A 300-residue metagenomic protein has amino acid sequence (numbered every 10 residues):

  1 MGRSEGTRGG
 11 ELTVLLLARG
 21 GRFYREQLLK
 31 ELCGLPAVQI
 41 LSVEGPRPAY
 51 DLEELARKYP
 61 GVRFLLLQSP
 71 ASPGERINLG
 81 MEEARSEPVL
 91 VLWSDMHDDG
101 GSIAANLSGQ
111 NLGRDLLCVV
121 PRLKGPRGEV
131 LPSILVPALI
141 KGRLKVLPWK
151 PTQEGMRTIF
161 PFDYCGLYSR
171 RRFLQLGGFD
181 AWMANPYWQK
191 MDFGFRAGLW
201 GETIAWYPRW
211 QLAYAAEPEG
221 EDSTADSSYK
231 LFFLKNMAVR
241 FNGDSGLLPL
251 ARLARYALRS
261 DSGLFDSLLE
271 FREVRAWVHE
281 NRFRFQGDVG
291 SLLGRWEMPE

Functional and structural regions predicted by a protein language model:
M1-K30: N-proximal low-complexity "stem/linker" segments adjacent to membrane-targeting elements
L67-A84: Glycine-rich, basic loop-to-helix element that forms the pyrophosphate-binding segment of sugar-nucleotide handling
E87-H97: Short beta-strand-to-loop acidic/aromatic patch adjacent to the donor-nucleotide binding site
G101-L135: Conserved donor NDP-sugar-binding/catalytic core segment of glycosyltransferases
A138-I159: Short, flexible, basic/aromatic active-site loop/helix in glycosyltransferases
F160-Y168, R172-G177, M183-W210: A short, conserved alpha-helix in the catalytic core of glycosyltransferases
W206-T224: Active-site donor/metal-binding and catalytic loop motifs of nucleotide-sugar-dependent glycosylation enzymes
T224-E300: Non-catalytic, C-terminal membrane-associated alpha-helical segments of glycosyltransferases
